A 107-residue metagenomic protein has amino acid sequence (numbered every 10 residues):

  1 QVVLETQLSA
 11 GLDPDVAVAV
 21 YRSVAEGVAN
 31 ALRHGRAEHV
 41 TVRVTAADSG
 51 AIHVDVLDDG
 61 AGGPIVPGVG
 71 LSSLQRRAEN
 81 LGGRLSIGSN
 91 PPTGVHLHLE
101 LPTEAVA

Functional and structural regions predicted by a protein language model:
Q1-A107: Coiled-coil dimerization/phosphotransfer module
